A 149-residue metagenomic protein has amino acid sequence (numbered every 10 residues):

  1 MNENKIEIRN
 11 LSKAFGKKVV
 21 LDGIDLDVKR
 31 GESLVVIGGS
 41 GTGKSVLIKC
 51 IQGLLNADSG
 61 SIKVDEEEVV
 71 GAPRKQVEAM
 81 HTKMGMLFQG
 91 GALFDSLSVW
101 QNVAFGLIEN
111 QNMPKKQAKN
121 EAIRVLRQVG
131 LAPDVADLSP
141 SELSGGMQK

Functional and structural regions predicted by a protein language model:
V35, E78-G91: ABC nucleotide-binding domain signature
I37-G39: The feature captures the beta-strand-to-loop junction immediately N-terminal to the Walker
Q52: Helix-to-loop junction immediately C-terminal to a conserved catalytic motif
S61-A79: ABC ATPase NBD Q-loop/coupling interface
E68, K116-D134: Conserved ABC ATPase "signature" region
S96-G106: Short coil-to-helix segment of the ABC ATPase nucleotide-binding domain corresponding to the Q-loop/switch region
L138-L143, M147: Conserved ABC ATPase signature
